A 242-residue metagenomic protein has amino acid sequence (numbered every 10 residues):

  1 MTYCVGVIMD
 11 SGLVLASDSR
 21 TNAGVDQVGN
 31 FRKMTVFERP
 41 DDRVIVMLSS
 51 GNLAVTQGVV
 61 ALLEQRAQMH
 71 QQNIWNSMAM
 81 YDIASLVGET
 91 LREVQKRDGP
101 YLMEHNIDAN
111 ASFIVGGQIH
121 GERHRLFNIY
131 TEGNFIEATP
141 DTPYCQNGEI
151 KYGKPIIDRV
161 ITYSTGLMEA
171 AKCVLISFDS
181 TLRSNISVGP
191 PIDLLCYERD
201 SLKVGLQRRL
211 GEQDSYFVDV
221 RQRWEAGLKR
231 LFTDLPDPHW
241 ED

Functional and structural regions predicted by a protein language model:
M1-C4, S11-G12, R43-I45, N110-F113 (+2 more regions): Short, surface-exposed beta-edge/turn micro-motifs
C4-M103, N147-M168, D219-E241: Conserved short S/T/G-enriched processing/targeting/catalytic segments and their helical context
I83, E93-R97, E104-N110, I114-Q118 (+1 more regions): A two-mode feature
